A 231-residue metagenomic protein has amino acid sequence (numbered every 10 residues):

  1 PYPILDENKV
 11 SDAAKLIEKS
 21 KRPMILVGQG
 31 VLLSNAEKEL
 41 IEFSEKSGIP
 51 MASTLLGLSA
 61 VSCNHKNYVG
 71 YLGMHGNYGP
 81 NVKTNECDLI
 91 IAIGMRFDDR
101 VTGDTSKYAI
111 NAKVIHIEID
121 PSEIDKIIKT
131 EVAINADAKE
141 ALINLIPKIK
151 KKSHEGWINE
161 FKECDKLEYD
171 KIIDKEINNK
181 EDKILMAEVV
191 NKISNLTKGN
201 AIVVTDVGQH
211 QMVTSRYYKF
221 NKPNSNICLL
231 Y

Functional and structural regions predicted by a protein language model:
P1-L16, I173: Conformationally flexible catalytic loops at phosphate/diphosphate-handling active centers
K9-P23, F43, T84-E86, K192-A201: Glycine-rich phosphate/diphosphate-binding loops that line cofactor/substrate pockets in enzymes
K21-S34, S44: Glycine-rich phosphate/diphosphate-binding loops and the adjacent beta-loop-alpha structural elements that coordinate
Q29-L32, L56-L58, M95-D98, G208-H210: Short glycine-rich anion-binding loops that position phosphate/pyrophosphate groups of nucleotides and phosphorylated
N35-G48, T105-I110, V132-A133, Y217-K222: Short, solvent-exposed amphipathic alpha-helical segments in soluble enzyme and RNA/protein-processing domains
G57-K162: Glycine-rich, acidic loop regions that bind phosphate or pyrophosphate groups
D165-L230: Active-site diphosphate/adenylate-binding microenvironment
